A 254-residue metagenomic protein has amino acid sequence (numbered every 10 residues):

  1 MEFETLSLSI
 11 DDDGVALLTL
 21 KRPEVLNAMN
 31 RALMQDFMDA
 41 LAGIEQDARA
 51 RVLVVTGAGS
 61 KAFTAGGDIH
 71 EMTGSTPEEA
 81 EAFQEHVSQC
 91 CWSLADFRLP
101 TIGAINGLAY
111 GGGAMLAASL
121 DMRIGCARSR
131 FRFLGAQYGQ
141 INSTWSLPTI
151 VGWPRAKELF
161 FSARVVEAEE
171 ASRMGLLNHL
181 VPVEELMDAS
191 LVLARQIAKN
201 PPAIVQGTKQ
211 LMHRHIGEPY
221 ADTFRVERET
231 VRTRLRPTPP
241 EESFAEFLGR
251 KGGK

Functional and structural regions predicted by a protein language model:
M1-D13, Q46-D47, S60, A163-E169 (+2 more regions): C-terminal alpha-helix plus adjacent terminal tail
M1-T56, W92: Conserved CoA-thioester-binding segment of acyl-CoA-metabolizing enzymes
L18, R22, F37, V55 (+5 more regions): Terminal peptide-recognition signature
A28-R31, A65, G74, F161 (+2 more regions): Phosphate-coordinating loops and pocket residues in cytosolic domains that bind phosphorylated ligands
A32, D36, H86, S93 (+3 more regions): Charged catalytic carboxylate motif
R49, G57-W92, A109: Glycine- (often His-adjacent) and acidic-residue-rich active-site loop that binds/positions the CoA thioester
I69, V87, T144, W153-A156 (+3 more regions): A general structural signal for well-ordered alpha-helical segments in protein cores
W92-P202: Crotonase-fold acyl-CoA enzyme core
